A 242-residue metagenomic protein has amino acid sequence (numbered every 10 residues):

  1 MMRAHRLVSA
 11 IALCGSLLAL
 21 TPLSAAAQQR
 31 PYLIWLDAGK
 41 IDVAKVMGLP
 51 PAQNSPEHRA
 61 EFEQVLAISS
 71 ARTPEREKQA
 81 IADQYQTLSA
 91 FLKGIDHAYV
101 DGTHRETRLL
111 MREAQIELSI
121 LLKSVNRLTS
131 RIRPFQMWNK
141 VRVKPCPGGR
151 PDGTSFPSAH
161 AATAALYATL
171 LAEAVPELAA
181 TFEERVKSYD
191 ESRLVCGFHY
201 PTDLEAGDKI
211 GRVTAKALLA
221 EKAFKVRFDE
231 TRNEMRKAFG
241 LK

Functional and structural regions predicted by a protein language model:
M1-H5: N-terminal secretory signal peptides that target proteins for export/translocation
S9-T21: Bacterial N-terminal signal peptides
T21-A27: Sec/Tat signal peptide C-region and signal peptidase I cleavage site
Q28-C196, A217-A220, R227, M235 (+1 more regions): Hydrophobic alpha-helical bundle signature of multipass membrane enzymes
H160, H199, G207: Histidine-centered divalent metal-coordination motifs
